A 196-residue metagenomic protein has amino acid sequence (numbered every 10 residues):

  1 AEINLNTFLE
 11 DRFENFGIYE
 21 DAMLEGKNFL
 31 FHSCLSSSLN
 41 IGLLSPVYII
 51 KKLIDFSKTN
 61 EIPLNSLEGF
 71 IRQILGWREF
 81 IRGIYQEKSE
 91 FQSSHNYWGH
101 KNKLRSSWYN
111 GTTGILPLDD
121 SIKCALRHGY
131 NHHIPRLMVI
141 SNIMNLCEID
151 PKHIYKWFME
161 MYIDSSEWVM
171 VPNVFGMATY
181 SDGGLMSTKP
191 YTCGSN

Functional and structural regions predicted by a protein language model:
A1-G129, N145-L146, W157-S181, S187-P190: Catalytic cores of enzymes that engage adenine nucleotides and/or redox cofactors via long glycine-rich, Lys/Arg/His
H133-I134: Generic helix N-cap/helix-start motif at coil->alpha-helix transitions
I140-M144: Alpha-helical support elements that line or immediately flank enzyme active sites and cofactor-binding pockets
P151-K152: Structural helix-adjacent loops and short alpha-helical linkers that scaffold large soluble proteins
T192-S195: Mature, function-bearing regions of proteins
